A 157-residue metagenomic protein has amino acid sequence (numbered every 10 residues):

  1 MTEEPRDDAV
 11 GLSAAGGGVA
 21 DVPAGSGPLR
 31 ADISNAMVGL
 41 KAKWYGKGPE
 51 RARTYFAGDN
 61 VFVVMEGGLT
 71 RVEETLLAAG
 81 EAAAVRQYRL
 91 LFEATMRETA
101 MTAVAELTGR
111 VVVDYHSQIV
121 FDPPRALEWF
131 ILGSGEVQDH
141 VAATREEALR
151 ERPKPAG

Functional and structural regions predicted by a protein language model:
T2-G157: Interaction-mediating elements
